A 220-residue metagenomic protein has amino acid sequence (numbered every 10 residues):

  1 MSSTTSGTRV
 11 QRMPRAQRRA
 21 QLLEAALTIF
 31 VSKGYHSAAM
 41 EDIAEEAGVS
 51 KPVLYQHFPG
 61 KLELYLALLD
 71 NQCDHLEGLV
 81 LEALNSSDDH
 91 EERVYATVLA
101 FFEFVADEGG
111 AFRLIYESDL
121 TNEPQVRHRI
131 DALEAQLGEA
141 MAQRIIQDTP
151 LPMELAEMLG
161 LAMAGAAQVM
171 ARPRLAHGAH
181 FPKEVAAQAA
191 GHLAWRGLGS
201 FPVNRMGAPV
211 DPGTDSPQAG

Functional and structural regions predicted by a protein language model:
M1-Q17, P202-G220: N-terminal intrinsically disordered/low-complexity leader segments
Q21, A25, I29-E63, A67: Helix-turn-helix
S32-H36, S87, E108: Short coil/turn segments at alpha/beta junctions that flank glycine-rich nucleotide-binding fingerprints
A38, E63-Q72, L79, R129: Alpha-helical DNA-contacting segments of helix-turn-helix folds
A67, L81-D107, L151, L159 (+2 more regions): Hydrophobic alpha-helical connector segments
D74-E77, P124-T149, E157-L161, V169 (+2 more regions): Amphipathic alpha-helical packing segments from all-alpha helical-bundle domains
A96, F102-E139, I146, P150-M153 (+3 more regions): Short secondary-structure transition hinges
E103-D107, A111, Q143, G160-F181 (+1 more regions): Amphipathic C-terminal alpha-helical segment
